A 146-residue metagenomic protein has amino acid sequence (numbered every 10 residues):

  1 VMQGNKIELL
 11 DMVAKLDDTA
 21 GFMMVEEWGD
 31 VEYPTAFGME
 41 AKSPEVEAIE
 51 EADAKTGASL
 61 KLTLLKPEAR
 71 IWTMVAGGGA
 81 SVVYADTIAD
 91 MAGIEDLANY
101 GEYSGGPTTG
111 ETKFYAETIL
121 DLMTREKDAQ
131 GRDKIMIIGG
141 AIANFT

Functional and structural regions predicted by a protein language model:
V1-K134: ATP-dependent carboxylate/acyl-activation modules
Q130-T146: C-terminal hydrophobic structural anchor segments that stabilize assembly/packing rather than catalytic chemistry
